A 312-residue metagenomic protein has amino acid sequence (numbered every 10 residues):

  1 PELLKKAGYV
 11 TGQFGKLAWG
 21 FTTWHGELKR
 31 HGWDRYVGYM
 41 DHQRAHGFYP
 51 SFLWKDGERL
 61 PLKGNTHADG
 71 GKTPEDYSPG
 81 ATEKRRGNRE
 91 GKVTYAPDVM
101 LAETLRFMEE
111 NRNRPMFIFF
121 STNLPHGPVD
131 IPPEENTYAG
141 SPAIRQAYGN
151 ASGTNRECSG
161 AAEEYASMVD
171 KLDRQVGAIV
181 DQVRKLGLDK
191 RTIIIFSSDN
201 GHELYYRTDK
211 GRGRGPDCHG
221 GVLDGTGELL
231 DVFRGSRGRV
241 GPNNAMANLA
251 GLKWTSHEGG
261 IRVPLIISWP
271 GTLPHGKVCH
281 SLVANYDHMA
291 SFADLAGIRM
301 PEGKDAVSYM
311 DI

Functional and structural regions predicted by a protein language model:
P1-I312: Formylglycine-dependent sulfatase
